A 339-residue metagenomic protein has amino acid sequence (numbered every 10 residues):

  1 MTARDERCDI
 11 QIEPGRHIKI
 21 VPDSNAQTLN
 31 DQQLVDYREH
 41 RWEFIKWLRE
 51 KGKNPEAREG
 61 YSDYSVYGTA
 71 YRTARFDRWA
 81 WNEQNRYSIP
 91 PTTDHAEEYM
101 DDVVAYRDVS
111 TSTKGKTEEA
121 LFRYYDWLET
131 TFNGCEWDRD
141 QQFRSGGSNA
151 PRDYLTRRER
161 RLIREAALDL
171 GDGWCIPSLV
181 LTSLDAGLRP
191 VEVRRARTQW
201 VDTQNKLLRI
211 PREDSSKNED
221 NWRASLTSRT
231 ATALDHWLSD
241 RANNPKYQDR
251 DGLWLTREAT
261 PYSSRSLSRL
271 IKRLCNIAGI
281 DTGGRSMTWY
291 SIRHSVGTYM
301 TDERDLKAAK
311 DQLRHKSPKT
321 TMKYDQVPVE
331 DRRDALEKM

Functional and structural regions predicted by a protein language model:
A3, I12, R157-P190, Q248: Basic, Lys/Arg- and aromatic-enriched nucleic-acid-binding interface segment
R7, D214-S216, H315-K338: Catalytic-site neighborhood detector that most strongly recognizes the C-terminal catalytic loop/helix of tyrosine
S24-N25, W42-P151: N-terminal core-binding DNA-recognition domain of tyrosine recombinases/integrases
G146-E165, K217-S228, P245-R250: DNA breakage-rejoining catalytic core of tyrosine-based enzymes
R195-A233: Conserved tyrosine-mediated DNA breakage-rejoining catalytic core shared by Y-recombinases
W200-T203, S263, R304-K323: Short, polar N-cap/turn motifs at the start of nucleic acid-interacting alpha helices
R229-G283: Active-site/catalytic core of tyrosine-dependent DNA strand-transfer enzymes
R269-D311, P318, E330: Short, basic (Lys/Arg/His-rich) helix/loop patches that form interaction surfaces in the mid-to-C-terminal regions
